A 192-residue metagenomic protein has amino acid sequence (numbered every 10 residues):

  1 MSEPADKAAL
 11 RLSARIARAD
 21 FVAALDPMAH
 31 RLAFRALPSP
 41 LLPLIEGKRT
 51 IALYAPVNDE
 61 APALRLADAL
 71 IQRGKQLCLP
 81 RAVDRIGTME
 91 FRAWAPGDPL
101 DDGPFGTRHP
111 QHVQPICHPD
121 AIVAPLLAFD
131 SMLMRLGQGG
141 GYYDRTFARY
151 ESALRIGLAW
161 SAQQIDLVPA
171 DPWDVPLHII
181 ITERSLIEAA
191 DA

Functional and structural regions predicted by a protein language model:
S2-H109, V113-C117: N-terminal active-site beta-alpha-beta segment that forms phosphate/nucleotide-binding and substrate-recognition loops
R85-A192: Conserved phosphate- and dinucleotide-binding cores of soluble alpha/beta proteins, encompassing both enzyme active
